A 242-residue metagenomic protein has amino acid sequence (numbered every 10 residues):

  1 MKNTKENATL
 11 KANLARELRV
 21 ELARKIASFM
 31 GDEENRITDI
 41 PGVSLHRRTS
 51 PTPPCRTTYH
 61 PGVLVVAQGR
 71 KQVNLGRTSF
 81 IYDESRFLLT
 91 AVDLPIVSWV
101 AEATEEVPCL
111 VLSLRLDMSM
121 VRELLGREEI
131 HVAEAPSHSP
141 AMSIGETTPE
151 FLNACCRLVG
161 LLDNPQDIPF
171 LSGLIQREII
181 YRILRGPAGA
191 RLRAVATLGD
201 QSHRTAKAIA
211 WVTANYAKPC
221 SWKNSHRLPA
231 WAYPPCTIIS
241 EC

Functional and structural regions predicted by a protein language model:
M1-D39, V43-S44, T52-P53, A135-P140: A short, N-terminal "cap"/entry segment at the start of jelly-roll beta-barrel domains of the cupin/DSBH fold
K2-L18, V121-E178, R182-I183, A190 (+1 more regions): Amphipathic alpha-helical segments enriched in hydrophobic/aromatic residues interleaved with Lys/Arg
N35-V132: N-terminal regulatory/effector-sensing and dimerization cores that precede helix-turn-helix DNA-binding domains
T38, R191-V195, S221: Short, hydrophobic secondary-structure boundary micro-motifs
L75, T104-E106, P169, L192-V195: Short, surface-exposed loop/turn segments at secondary-structure junctions
M142, V195-H203: Short, Lys/Arg-enriched anionic-surface-contact patches
E178, R182-A188, L198, T213-N215 (+1 more regions): Basic/polar phosphate-binding segments, predominantly the helix-turn-helix DNA-binding elements of transcriptional
S202-A206, P234: Short alpha-helical elements of helix-turn-helix
